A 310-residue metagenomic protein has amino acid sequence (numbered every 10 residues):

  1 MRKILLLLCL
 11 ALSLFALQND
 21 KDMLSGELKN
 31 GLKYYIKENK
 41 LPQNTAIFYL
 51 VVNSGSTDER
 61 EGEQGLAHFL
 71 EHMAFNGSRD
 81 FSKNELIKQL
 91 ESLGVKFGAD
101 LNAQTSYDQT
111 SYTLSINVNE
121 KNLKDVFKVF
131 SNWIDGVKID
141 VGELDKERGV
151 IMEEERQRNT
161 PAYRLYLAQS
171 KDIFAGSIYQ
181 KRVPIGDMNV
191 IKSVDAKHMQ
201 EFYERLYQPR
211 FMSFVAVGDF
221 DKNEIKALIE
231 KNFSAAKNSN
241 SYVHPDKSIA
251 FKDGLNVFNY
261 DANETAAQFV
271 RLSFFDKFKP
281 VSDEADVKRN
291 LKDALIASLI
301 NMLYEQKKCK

Functional and structural regions predicted by a protein language model:
I4-S13: Sec-dependent N-terminal signal peptides
L14-Q18: Boundary at the C-terminal end of the N-terminal hydrophobic targeting segment
N19-M23, K29, P42-I47, V51 (+11 more regions): Extracytoplasmic
M23-S25, K33-N39, Q200-R205, G254-A262: Short, surface-exposed beta-strand/loop micro-motifs that present aromatic residues
E27, K88-Y242, V270, D276-K288 (+1 more regions): Charge-rich, well-structured scaffold segments of protease-associated domains
Y35-I36, Q43-A46, T57-R60, N122 (+1 more regions): Short, solvent-exposed loop/turn elements at domain surfaces
I47-L114, K181-I185, S298-K310: M16/MPP (pitrilysin/insulinase) zinc-metallopeptidase core fold and M16-derived inactive scaffolds
Y242-Y304: His/Glu-based metal-binding/catalytic segments typifying zinc-dependent metallopeptidases
